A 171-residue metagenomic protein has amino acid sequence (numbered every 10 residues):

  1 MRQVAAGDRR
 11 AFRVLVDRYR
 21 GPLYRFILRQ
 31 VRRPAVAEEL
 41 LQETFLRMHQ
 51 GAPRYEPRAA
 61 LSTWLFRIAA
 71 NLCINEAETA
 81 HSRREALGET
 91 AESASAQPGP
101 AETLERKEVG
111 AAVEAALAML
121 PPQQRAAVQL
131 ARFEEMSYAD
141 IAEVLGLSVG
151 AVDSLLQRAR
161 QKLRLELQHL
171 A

Functional and structural regions predicted by a protein language model:
A5-A6, R29-P34, E43-A60, T79-H81: Sigma70-family region 2
A5-V14, Y24-E43, V149, H169-A171: Short, charged helix-capping/linker segments at alpha-helix termini
A6-R9, A96-Q129, E134-V144, L165: Amphipathic alpha-helical segment used for protein-protein interaction
R18-G21, R29-R32, Q129-A139: Short helix-capping/turn signature of helix-turn-helix
Y24-I27, E56, E78-H81, R125 (+1 more regions): Short, Lys/Arg-enriched C-terminal cap helix and immediately downstream tail that follows
R25, E39-L46, A59-N71: Structural recognition of an alpha-helix C-terminal capping motif at a helix-to-coil junction
Q50-P57, R67-L87, R106: Arg/Lys-rich amphipathic alpha helix in sigma70-family domain 2
T63, A70, I74, A112 (+4 more regions): DNA-recognition helix of helix-turn-helix
